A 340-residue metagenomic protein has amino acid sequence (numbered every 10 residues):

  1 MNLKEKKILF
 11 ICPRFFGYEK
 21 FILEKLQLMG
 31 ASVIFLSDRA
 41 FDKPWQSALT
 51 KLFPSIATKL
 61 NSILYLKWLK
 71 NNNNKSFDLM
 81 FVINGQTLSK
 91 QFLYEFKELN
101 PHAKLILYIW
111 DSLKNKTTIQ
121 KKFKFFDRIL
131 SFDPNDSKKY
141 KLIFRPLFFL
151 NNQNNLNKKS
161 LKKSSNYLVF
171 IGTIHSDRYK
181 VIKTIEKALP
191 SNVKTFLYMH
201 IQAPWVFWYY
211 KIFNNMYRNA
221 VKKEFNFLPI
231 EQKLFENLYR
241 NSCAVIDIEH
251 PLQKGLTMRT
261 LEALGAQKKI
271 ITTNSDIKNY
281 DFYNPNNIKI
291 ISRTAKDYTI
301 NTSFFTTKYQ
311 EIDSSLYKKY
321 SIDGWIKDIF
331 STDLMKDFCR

Functional and structural regions predicted by a protein language model:
N2-S55, L64, N84-Q91, T117-T257 (+2 more regions): Nucleotide-sugar donor-binding catalytic core of glycosyltransferases
F10-I11, K70-T87, I106: Short N-terminal targeting/anchoring amphipathic segment
E24, G265, K269-R340: Pol beta-like nucleotidyltransferase catalytic core
I56-F77: An amphipathic, basic-hydrophobic alpha-helix
W68-N73, N157-K159, Y298-F305: Short amphipathic alpha-helix with an adjacent loop that forms part of the alpha/beta core around
L93-N100, E186: Surface-exposed amphipathic alpha-helices with a cationic face
K97-S112, L130: Active-site proximal beta-strand in glycosyltransferases
R240-S242, E262-Q267: Conserved donor-binding/catalytic loop of nucleotide-activated donor transferases
